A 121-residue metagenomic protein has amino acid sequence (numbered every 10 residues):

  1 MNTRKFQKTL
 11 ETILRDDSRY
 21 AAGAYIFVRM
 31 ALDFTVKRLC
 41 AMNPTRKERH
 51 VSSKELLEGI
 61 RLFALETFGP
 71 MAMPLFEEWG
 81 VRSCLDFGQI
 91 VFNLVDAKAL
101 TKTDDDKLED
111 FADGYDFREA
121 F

Functional and structural regions predicted by a protein language model:
N2-F121: Non-transmembrane, aqueous-exposed alpha-helical and coiled segments at domain scale
